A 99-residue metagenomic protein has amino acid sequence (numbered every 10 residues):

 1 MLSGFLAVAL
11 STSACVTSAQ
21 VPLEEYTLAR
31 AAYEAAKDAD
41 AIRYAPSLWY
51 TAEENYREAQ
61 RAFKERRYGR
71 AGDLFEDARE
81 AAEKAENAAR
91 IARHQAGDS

Functional and structural regions predicted by a protein language model:
M1-G4: Bacterial N-terminal signal peptides that target proteins for export
S11-A14: C-terminal motif of bacterial Sec signal peptides marking the signal peptidase cleavage site
T17-Y56, A96-S99: Amphipathic, heptad-repeat alpha-helical segments
Y33, W49, Y56, F63 (+3 more regions): Inward-facing hydrophobic residues that define packing positions of alpha-helical scaffold repeats
E34-K37, A41, K64, E83-K84 (+1 more regions): Helix-capping and short linker residues that terminate individual alpha-solenoid repeat units
Y44, E58, Y68-R70: Amphipathic, hydrophobic secondary-structure cores in small proteins
D73, R79-A96: Short, charge-rich amphipathic alpha-helical segments embedded in non-transmembrane helical bundles/solenoids
